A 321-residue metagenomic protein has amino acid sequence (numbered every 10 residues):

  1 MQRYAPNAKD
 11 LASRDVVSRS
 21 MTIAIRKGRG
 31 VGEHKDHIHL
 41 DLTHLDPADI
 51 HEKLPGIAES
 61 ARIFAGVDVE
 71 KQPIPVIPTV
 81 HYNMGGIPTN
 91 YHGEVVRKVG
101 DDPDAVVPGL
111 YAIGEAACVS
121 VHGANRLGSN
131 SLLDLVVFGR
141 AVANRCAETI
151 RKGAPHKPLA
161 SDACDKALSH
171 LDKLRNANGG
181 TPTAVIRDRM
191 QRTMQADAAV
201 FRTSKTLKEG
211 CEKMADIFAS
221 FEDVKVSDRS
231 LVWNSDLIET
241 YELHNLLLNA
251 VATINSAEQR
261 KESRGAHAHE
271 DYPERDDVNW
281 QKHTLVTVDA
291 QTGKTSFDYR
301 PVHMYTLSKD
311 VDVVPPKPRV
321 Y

Functional and structural regions predicted by a protein language model:
M1, T79, G85-K98: Active-site and channel-lining beta-strand-loop segments that bind or position nucleotide-derived/phosphorylated
M1-P75, R145-R151, R187, R192: An anion/pyrophosphate-binding glycine-rich loop and adjacent beta-alpha core in soluble alpha-beta enzymes
P75-N83, P155-D172, S235, A266-V278: A glycine-rich phosphate-binding loop feature that marks nucleotide/adenosyl-phosphate handling sites
D102-R126: Short FAD-binding loop at a beta-strand-to-alpha-helix junction that anchors the flavin cofactor in diverse
A124-L135, E239: Alpha-helix N-cap/helix-initiation motif
S131-T149: An active-site-proximal "capping" alpha-helix that borders the catalytic cofactor pocket
T149-W233: Long, amphipathic alpha-helical stalk/connector segments used for oligomerization, subunit docking, or mechanical
S220-Y321: C-terminal amphipathic alpha-helical interaction region
